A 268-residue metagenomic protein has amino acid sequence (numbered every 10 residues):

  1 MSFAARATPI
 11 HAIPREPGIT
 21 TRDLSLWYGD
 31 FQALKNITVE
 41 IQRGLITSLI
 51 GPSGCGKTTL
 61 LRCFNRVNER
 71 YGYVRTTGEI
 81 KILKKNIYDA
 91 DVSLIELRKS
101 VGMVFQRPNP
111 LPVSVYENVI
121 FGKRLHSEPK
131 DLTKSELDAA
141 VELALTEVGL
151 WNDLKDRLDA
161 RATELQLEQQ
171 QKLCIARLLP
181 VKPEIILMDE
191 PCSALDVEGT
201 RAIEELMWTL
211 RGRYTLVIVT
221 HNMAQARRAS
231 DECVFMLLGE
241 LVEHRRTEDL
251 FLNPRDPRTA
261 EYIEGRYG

Functional and structural regions predicted by a protein language model:
I50-P52: The feature captures the beta-strand-to-loop junction immediately N-terminal to the Walker
N68-G72, A90-V92, E117-L137, G149: ABC-type ATPase nucleotide-binding domains, specifically the catalytic core motifs of the NBD
Y73-R75, N86-G102, G212, L250-P254: ABC ATPase NBD coupling module
E79-N86, L132-D156: Conserved ABC ATPase "signature" region
A160-L165, Q169: Conserved ABC ATPase signature
I186-D189: Catalytic Walker B motif of ABC-type/P-loop ATPase nucleotide-binding domains
H244-R245: ABC ATPase "signature
